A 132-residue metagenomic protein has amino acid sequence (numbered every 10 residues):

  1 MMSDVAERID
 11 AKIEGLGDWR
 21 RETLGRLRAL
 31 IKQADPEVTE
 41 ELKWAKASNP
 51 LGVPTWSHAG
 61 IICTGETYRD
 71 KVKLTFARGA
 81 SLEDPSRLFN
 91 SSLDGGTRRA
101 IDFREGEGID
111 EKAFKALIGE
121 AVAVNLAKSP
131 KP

Functional and structural regions predicted by a protein language model:
M1-P132: Charge-dense, helix-prone N-terminal extensions
